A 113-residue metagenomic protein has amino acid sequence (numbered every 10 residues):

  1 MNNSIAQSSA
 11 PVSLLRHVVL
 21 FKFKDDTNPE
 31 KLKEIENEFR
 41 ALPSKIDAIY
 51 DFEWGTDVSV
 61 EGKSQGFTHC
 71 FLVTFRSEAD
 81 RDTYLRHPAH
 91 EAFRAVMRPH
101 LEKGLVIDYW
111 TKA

Functional and structural regions predicted by a protein language model:
M1-T68, R76-R86, E102, Y109-A113: Short S/T/G/P-rich N-terminal loop/turn motif that feeds into the first structured element of a domain
L72: Short, structured active-site "lid" loops
L85, R94-M97: Short, flexible helix/strand-to-coil boundary loops that buttress conserved ligand/catalytic motifs in alpha/beta
